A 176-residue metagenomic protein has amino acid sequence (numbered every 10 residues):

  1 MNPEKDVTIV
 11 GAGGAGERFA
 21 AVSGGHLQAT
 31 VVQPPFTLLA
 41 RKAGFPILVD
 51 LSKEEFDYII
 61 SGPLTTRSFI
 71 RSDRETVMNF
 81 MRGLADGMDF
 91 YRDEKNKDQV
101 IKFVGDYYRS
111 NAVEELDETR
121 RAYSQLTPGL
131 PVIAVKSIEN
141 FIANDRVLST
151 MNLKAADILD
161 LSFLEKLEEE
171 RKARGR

Functional and structural regions predicted by a protein language model:
M1-A12, G24-Q28, S149-A155: A local structural motif
E4-D6, S23-G24, G87-M88, Q125-L126: Short, contiguous strand/loop micro-motifs
G14, S52-K53, D160-F163: Residues that form or immediately flank small-molecule/cofactor binding pockets and catalytic motifs
E17-Y107: Pocket-lining segment of extracytoplasmic ligand-binding domains
L39-A40, D57-I59, R121-Y123, L159-F163: Short secondary-structure boundary/hinge segments and terminal tails
R71-M151: Secondary-structure end/capping motifs
I142-R176: Conserved C-terminal helix/tail region of periplasmic/extracytoplasmic solute-binding proteins
